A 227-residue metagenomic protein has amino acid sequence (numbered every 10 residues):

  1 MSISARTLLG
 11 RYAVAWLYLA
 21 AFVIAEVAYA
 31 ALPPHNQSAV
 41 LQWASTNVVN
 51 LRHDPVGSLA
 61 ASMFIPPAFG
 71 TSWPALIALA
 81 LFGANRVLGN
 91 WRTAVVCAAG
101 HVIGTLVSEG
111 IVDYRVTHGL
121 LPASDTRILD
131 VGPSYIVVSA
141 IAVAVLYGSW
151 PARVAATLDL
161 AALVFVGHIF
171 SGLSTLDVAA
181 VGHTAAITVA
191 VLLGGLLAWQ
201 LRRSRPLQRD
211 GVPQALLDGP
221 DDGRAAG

Functional and structural regions predicted by a protein language model:
M1-Q42: N-terminal signal-anchor transmembrane alpha helix
F22-A28, H101-G110, L160-L173: Aromatic-anchored segments of alpha-helical transmembrane domains
A30-G83, N90: N-terminal TM1-TM2 helical hairpin plus the immediately adjacent luminal interfacial "cap"
A78-A99, H168-A179: Cytoplasmic juxtamembrane regions at transmembrane-helix boundaries
R92-L121: Hydrophobic alpha-helical transmembrane segments of integral membrane proteins
S124-A144, G182: Membrane-interface micro-motifs in multi-pass membrane enzymes
T175-A190: Loop-to-transmembrane alpha-helix initiation sites
R202-G227: Short, highly charged, low-complexity non-transmembrane loops/tails of multi-pass membrane proteins
